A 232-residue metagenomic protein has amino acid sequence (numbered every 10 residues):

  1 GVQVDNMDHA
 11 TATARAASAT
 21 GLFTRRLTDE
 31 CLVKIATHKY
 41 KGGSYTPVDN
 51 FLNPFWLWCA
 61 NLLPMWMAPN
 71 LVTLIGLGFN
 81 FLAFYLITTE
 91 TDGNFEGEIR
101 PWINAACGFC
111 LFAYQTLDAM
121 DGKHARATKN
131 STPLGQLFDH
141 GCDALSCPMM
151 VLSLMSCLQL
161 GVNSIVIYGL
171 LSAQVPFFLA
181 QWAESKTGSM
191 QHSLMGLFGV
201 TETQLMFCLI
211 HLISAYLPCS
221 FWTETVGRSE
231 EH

Functional and structural regions predicted by a protein language model:
G1-A113, P148-E231: Hydrophobic alpha-helical transmembrane segments
A68, D118, D139: Residue-level signature of catalytic and energy-coupling elements of molecular machines, predominantly ATP/GTP-dependent
P101-R126, Q136: Glycine-rich active-site/cofactor-binding loop and its immediate structural neighborhood
L117, R126-L134, L158-V162: Juxtamembrane helix-boundary/capping and inter-helix hinge elements in multi-pass membrane proteins
A125, K129-C142, H192-V200: Juxtamembrane helix-capping/reentrant segments at transmembrane boundaries
